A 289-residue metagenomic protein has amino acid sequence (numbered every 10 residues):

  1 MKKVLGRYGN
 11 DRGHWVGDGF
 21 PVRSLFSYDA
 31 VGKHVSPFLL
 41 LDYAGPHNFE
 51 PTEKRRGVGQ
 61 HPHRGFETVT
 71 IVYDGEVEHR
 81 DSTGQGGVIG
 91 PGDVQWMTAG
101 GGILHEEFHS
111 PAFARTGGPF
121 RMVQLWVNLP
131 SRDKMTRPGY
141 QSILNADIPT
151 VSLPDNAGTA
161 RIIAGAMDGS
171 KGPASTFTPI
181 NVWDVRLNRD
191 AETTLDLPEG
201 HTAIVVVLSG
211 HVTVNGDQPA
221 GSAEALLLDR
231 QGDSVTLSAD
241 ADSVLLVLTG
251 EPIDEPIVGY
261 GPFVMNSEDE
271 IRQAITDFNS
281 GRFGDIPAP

Functional and structural regions predicted by a protein language model:
M1-P289: Jelly-roll (double-stranded beta-helix
